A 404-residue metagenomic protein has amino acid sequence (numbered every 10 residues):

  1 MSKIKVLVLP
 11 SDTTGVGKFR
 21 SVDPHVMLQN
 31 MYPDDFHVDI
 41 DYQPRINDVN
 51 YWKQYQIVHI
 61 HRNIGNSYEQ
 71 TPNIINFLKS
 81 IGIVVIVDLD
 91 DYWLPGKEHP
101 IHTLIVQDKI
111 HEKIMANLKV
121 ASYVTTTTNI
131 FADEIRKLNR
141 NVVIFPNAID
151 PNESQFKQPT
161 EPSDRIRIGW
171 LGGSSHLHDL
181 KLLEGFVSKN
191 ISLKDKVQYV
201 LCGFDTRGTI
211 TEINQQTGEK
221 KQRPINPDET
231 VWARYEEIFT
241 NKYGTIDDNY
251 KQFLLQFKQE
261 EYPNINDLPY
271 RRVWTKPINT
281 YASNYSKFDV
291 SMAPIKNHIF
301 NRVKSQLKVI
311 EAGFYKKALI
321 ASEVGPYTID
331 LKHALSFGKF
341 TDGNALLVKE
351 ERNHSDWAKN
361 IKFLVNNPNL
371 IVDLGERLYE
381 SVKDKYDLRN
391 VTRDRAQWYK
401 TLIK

Functional and structural regions predicted by a protein language model:
M1-G65, E212-N214: N-terminal pre-catalytic "stem/leader" segment of glycosyltransferase-like enzymes
K5-L7, P159-S188, V200: Conserved donor-binding/catalytic core segment of Leloir-type glycosyltransferases
N76-S80, L104-Y123: Membrane-proximal helix-turn-helix segments that form the acceptor-binding/catalytic region of lipid-linked
K119-F156: Donor nucleotide-sugar binding/catalytic pocket of nucleotide-sugar-dependent glycosyltransferases
G203-D205, T211-S286: Nucleotide-activated donor-binding/catalytic signature segment of Leloir-type glycosyltransferases, i.e., the conserved
W274-F314, I320-H333: Nucleotide-sugar-dependent
T328-K362: Change "using UDP/GDP/dTDP sugars" to "using nucleotide sugars
R352, D356, N366-K400: A charged, aromatic-enriched C-terminal amphipathic alpha-helix characteristic of glycosyltransferases across folds
